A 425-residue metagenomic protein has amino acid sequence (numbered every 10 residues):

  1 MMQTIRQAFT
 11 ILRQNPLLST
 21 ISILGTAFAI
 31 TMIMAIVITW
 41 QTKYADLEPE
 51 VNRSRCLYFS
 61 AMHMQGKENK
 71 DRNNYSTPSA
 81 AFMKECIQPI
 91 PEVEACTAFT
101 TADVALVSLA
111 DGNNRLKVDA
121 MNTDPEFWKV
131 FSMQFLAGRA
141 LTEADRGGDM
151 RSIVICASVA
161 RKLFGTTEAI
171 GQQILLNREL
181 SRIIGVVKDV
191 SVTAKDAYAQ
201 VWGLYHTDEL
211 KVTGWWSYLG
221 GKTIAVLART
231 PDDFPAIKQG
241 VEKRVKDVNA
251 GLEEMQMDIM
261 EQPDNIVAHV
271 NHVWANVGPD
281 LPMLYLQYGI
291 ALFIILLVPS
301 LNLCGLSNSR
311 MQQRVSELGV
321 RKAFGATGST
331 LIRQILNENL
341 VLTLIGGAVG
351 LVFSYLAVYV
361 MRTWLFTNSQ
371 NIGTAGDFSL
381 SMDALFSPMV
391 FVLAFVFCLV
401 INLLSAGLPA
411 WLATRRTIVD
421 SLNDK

Functional and structural regions predicted by a protein language model:
M2-Q3, T10, Q14, D247-A291 (+2 more regions): Membrane-helix entry/capping segments
T4, S387-K425: C-terminal membrane-exit region of the final transmembrane helix in multipass inner-membrane proteins
I11, N15-Y44, G347: Short, strongly hydrophobic transmembrane alpha-helices
N15-P16, T230-P231, A406, T417: Short loop-to-helix capping motifs
L17-I21, G25-F28, S316-R362, L393 (+2 more regions): Transmembrane alpha-helical interface segments in multi-pass membrane proteins
V37, I290-L318, L331, L404 (+1 more regions): A hydrophobic alpha-helix feature that marks transmembrane segments and, especially, their cytosolic C-terminal ends
V37-L163, T167, L176-S181, T363 (+1 more regions): Structured, solvent-exposed hinge/loop segments at the ends of secondary-structure elements
D124-A140, R151-G278: Mid-to-C-terminal secondary-structure elements that act as membrane-proximal/extracytoplasmic interface segments
